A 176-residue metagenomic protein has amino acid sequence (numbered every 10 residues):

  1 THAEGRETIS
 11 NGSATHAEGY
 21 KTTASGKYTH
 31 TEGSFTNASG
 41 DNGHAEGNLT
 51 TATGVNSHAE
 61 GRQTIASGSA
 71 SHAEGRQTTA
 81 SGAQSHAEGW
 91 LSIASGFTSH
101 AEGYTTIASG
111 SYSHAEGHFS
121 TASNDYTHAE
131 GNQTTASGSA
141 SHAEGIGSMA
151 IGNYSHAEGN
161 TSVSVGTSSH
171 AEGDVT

Functional and structural regions predicted by a protein language model:
T1-T176: Periodic small-residue-enriched repeat registers in elongated scaffold domains
